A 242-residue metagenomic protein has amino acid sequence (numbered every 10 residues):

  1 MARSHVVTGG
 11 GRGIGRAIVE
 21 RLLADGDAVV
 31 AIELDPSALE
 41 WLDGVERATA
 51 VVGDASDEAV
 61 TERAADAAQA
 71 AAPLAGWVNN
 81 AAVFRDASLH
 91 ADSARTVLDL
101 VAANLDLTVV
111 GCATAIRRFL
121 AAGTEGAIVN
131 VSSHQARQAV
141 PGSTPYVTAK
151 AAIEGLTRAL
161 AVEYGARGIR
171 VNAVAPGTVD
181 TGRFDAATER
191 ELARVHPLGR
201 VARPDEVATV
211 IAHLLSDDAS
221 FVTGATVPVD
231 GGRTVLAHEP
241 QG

Functional and structural regions predicted by a protein language model:
N80-D86, G232: Conserved NAD(P)H cofactor-binding loop of Rossmann-fold oxidoreductase domains
S88-V101, L192: Substrate-binding pocket helix/loop in short-chain dehydrogenase/reductase
H90, Q138-T144, A166, G199 (+1 more regions): Active-site loop immediately N-terminal to the catalytic Tyr-X3-Lys motif of short-chain dehydrogenase/reductase
C112, A149, T157: Active-site helix of classical SDR
R117, V162-A166, S220: Alpha-helical segment proximal to the catalytic Tyr-Lys
S133: Residue(s) in the substrate-gating loop at a strand-loop-helix junction that position the organic substrate next
T223-G242: Short C-terminal tail/terminal secondary-structure segment of NAD(P)H-dependent dehydrogenase/reductase domains
